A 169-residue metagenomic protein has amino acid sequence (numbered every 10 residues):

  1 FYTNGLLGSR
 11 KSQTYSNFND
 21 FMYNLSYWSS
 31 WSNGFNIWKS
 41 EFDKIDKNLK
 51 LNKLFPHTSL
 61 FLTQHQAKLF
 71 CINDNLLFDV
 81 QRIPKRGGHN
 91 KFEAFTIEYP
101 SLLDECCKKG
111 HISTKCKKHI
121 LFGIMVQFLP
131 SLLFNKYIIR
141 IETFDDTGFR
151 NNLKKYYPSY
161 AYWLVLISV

Functional and structural regions predicted by a protein language model:
Y2, L6-A94: Conserved nucleotide-sugar donor-binding catalytic segment
S59-L62, Q66, C71-V169: C-terminal subregions of glycosyltransferases and related glycan-biosynthesis enzymes
